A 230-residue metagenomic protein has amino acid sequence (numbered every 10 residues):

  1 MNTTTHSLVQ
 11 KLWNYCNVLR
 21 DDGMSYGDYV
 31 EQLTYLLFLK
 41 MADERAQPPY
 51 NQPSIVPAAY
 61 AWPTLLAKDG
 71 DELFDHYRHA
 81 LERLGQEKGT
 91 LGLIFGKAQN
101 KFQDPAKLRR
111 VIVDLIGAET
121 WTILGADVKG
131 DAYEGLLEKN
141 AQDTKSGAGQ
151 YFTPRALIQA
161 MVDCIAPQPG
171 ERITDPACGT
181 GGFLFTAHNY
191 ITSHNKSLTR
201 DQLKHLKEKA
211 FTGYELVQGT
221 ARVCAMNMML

Functional and structural regions predicted by a protein language model:
M1-P169, M229: Non-catalytic, mostly N-terminal accessory regions of nucleic-acid modification and defense proteins
G147-L230: Conserved S-adenosyl-L-methionine
